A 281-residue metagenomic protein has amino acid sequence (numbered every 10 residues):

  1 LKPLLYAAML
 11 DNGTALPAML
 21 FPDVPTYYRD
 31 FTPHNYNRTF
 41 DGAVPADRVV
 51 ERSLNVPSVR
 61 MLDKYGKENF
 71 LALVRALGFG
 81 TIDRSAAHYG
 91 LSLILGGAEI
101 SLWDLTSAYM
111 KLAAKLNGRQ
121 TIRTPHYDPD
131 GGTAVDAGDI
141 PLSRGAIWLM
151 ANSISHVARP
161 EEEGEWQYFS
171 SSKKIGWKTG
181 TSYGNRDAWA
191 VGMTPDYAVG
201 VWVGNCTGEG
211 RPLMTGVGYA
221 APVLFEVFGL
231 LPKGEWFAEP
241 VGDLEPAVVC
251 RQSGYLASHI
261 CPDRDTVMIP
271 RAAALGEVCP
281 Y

Functional and structural regions predicted by a protein language model:
L1, S101-P280: A penicillin-recognizing enzyme superfamily signal
L1-M9: Active/ligand-binding-proximal structured segments within catalytic/core domains that scaffold catalytic residues
A8, N12-P17, Y28, Y65 (+6 more regions): A generic secondary-structure signal for well-formed alpha-helical elements
A15-F70, P129-H156: Conserved catalytic neighborhood of penicillin-recognizing serine enzymes
L20, R48, R60-L62, L73 (+5 more regions): Structural recognition of the beta-strand scaffold that forms the well-ordered cores of secreted hydrolase catalytic
Y27, A87-L93, H126-G131: Short linear capping/connector segments at secondary-structure termini
T32-N35, G66-S107, T121-I122: Mid-domain, small-residue-enriched loop/turn segments at the edges of structured enzyme/sensor domains
